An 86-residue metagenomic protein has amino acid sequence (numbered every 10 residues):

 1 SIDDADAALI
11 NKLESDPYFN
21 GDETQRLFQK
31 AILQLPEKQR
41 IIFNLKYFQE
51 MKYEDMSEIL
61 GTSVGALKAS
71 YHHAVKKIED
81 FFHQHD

Functional and structural regions predicted by a protein language model:
S1-I2: Arg/Lys-rich amphipathic alpha helix in sigma70-family domain 2
A7-I41, M51-I59, D80-H83: Amphipathic alpha-helical segment used for protein-protein interaction
I42-K46: A short pre-motif secondary-structure segment
S70-H73: Residues within the DNA-recognition helix of helix-turn-helix
D86: Localized chelating/binding microdomains that coordinate divalent metal ions or stabilize phosphate-bearing
